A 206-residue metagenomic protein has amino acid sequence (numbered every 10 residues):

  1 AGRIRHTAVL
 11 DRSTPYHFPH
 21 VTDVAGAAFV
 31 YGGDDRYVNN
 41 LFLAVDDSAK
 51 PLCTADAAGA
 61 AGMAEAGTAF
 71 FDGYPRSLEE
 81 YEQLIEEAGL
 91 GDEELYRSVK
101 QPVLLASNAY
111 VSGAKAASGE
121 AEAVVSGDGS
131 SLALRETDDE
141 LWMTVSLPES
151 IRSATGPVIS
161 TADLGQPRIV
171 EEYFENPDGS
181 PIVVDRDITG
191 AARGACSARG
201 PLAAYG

Functional and structural regions predicted by a protein language model:
A1-P157: Glycine- and acidic/polar-rich repeat regions and solenoidal domains
T155-A195: Active-site and glycan-interaction determinants of carbohydrate-active enzymes
A195-G206: Short, surface-exposed, low-complexity cationic segments
